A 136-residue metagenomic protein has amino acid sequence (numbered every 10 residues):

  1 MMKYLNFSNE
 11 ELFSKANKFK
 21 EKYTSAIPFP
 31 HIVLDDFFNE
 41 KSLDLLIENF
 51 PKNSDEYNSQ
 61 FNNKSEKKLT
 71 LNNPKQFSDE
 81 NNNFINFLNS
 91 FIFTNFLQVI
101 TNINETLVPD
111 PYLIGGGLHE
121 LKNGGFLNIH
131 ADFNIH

Functional and structural regions predicted by a protein language model:
M1-F7: Intrinsically disordered terminal extensions flanking catalytic oxygenase cores
Y4, L12, K20-I100: Non-heme Fe(II)/2-oxoglutarate
F77-F87, F93-H136: Catalytic core of non-heme Fe(II) oxygenases with the double-stranded beta-helix
